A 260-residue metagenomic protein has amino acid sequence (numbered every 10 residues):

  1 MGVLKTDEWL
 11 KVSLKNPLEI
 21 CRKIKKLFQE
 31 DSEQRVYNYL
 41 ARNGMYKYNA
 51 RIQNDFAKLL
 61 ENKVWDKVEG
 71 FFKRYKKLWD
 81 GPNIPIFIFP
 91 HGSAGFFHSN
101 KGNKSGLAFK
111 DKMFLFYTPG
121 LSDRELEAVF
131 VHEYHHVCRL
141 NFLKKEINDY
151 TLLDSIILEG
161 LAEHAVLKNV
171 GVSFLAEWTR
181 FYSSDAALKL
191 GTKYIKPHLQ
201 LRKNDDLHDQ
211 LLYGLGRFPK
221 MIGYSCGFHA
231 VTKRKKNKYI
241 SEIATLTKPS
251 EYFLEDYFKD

Functional and structural regions predicted by a protein language model:
M1-N49, Q53-D55, L59: N-terminal low-structure segments adjacent to metalloprotease catalytic domains across cellular compartments
N49-F109, D123: Auxiliary, metal-adjacent structural segments of Zn-dependent hydrolase domains
F114-V129: Short pre-active-site segment immediately N-terminal to the catalytic Zn-binding motif
E127, D154, L158, G223: Hydrophobic (often cysteine-bearing) scaffold residues that line and stabilize catalytic clefts of nucleotide/cofactor
A128-N141, E163: Active-site recognition of the HExxH zinc-binding catalytic motif
N141-Y150, G171-E177, N237-E242: Inter-helical turn/loop segments and adjacent helix faces that build the functional surface of alpha-helical bundle
Y150-K189, K259-D260: Post-HExxH zinc-binding segment in Zn-dependent metallohydrolases
K196-D260: Pan-zinc metallopeptidase signature
